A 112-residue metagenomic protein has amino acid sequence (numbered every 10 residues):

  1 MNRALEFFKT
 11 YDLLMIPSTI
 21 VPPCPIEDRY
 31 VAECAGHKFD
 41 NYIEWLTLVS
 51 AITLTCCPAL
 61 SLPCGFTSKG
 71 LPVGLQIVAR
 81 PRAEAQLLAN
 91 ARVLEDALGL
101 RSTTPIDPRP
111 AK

Functional and structural regions predicted by a protein language model:
M1-L54, P105-P110: Serine-dependent amide/ester hydrolase catalytic core
T10, T53-K112: Structural helix-boundary/capping segments
